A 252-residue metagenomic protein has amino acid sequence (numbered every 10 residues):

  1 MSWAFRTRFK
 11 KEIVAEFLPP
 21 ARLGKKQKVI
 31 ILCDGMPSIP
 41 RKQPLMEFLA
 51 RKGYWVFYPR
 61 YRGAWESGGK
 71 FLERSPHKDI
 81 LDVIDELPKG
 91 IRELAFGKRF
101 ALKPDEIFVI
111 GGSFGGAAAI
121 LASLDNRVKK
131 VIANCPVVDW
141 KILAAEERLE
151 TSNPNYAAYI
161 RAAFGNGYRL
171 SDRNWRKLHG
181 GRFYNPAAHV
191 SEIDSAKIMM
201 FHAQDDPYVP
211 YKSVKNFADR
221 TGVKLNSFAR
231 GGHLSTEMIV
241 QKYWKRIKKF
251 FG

Functional and structural regions predicted by a protein language model:
M1-K25: N-terminal cap/lid segment of alpha/beta-hydrolase-fold proteins
K25-G35: Short beta-strand element of the alpha/beta-hydrolase
L49-G68: Conserved alpha/beta-hydrolase
F71-A101: Alpha/beta-hydrolase active-site loop
L121-R173: Hydrolase active-site cap/lid region
I193-D194, M199-H202, D206: Short beta-strand/loop motif that positions the catalytic acidic residue of the alpha/beta-hydrolase fold
P207-S213: Conserved alpha/beta-hydrolase "acid-adjacent" motif
G231-K242: Catalytic histidine-centered segment of alpha/beta-hydrolase-like enzymes
